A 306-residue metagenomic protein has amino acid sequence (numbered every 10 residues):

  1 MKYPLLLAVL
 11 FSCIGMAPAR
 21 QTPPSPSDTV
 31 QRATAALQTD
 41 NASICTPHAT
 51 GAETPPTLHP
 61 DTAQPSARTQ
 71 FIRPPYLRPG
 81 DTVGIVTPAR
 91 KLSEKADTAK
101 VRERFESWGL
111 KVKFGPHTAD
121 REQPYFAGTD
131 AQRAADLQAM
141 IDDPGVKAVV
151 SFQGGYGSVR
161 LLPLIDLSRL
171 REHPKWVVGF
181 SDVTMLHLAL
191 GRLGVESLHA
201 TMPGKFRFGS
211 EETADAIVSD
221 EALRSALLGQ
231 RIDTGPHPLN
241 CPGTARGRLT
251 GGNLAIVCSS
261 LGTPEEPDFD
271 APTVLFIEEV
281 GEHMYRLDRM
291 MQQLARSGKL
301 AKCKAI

Functional and structural regions predicted by a protein language model:
P4-S12: Sec-dependent N-terminal signal peptides
S12-P24, H48-E53, T62-A63: Bacterial Sec-dependent signal peptides at the C-terminal "C-region" and cleavage site
C45, H59-G145: ATP/NTP phosphate-donor binding region
T82, P88, L92-R104, T244-E282: Conserved beta-alpha junction segments in alpha/beta enzyme cores
I165-A189, E196-M202: Short, acidic/small-residue loops that bind anionic groups at enzyme active sites
E196-G262: Conserved anion/nucleotide-ligand pocket segment
E265-A305: Internal helical hairpin/lid segments
